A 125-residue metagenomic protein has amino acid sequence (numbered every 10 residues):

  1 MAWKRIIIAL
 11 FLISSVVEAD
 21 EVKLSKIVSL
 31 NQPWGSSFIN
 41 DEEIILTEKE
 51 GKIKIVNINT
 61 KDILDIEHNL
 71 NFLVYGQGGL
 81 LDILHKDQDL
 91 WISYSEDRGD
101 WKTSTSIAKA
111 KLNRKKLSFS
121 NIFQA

Functional and structural regions predicted by a protein language model:
A2-A9: Sec-dependent signal peptide recognition, specifically the positively charged N-region followed immediately by
L10-E18: Hydrophobic h-region of N-terminal signal peptides that target proteins for export in Gram-negative bacteria
A19-A125: Acidic, Gly/Ser/Thr-rich repeat motifs that build Ca2+-stabilized beta-propeller blades
